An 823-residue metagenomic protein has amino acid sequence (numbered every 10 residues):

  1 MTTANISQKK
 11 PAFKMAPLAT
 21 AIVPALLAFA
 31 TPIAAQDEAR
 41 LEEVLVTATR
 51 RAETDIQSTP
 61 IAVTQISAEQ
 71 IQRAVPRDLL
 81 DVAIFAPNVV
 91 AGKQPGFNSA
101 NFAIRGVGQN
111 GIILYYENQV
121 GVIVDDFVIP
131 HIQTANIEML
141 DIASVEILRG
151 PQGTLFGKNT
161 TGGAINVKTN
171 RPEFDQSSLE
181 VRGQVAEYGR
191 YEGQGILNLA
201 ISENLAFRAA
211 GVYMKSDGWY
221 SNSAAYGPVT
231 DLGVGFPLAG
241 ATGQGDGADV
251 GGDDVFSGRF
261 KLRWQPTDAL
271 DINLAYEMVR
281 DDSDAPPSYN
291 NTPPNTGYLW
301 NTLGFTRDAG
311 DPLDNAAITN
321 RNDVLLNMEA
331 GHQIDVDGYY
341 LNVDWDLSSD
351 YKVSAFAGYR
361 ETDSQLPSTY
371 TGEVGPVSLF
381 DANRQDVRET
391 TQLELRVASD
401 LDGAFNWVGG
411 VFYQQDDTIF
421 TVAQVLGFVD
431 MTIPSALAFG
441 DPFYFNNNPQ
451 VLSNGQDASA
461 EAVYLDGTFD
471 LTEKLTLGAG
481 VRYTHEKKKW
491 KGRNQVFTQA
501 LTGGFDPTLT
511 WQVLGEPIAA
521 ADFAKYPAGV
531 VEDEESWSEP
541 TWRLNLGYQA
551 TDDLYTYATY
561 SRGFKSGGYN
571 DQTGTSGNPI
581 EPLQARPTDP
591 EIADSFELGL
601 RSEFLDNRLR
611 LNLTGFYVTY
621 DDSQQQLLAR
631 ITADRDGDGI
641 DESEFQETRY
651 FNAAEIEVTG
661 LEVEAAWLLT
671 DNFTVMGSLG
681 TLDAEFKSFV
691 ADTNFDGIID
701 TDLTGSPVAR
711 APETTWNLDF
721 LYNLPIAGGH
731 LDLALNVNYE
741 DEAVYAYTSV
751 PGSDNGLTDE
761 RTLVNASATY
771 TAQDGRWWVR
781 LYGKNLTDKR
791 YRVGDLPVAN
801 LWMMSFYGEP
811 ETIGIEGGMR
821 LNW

Functional and structural regions predicted by a protein language model:
K14, A19, R388-F412, A558 (+3 more regions): Conserved C-terminal beta-signal and adjacent last beta-strands/turns of outer-membrane beta-barrel proteins
A39-Q176, L598: Acidic, small-polar-rich N-terminal luminal/periplasmic segments of exported/outer-membrane proteins
A100, N118-Q119, H131, L140-R149 (+8 more regions): Outer-membrane beta-barrel translocator/receptor signature
W219-D249, P286-L325, T369-A382, A423-S453 (+6 more regions): Solvent-exposed loop segments that connect transmembrane elements
A241-G247, D253-W407, Q414-D416, R610-N612: Outer-membrane beta-barrel domain signature, strongest for Gram-negative TonB-dependent receptors and also present
R263-T267, V397-D400, N406, G410-Q414 (+2 more regions): Structural signature of Gram-negative outer-membrane beta-barrels, strongest in the C-terminal barrel of TonB-dependent
D381-S399, F443-Y444, Q450, Q456 (+6 more regions): Outer membrane beta-barrel strand-and-loop segments of large Gram-negative receptors, especially TonB-dependent
E473-L477, T614-T619, D638-T748, G818-N822: Gram-negative outer-membrane beta-barrel transporters
